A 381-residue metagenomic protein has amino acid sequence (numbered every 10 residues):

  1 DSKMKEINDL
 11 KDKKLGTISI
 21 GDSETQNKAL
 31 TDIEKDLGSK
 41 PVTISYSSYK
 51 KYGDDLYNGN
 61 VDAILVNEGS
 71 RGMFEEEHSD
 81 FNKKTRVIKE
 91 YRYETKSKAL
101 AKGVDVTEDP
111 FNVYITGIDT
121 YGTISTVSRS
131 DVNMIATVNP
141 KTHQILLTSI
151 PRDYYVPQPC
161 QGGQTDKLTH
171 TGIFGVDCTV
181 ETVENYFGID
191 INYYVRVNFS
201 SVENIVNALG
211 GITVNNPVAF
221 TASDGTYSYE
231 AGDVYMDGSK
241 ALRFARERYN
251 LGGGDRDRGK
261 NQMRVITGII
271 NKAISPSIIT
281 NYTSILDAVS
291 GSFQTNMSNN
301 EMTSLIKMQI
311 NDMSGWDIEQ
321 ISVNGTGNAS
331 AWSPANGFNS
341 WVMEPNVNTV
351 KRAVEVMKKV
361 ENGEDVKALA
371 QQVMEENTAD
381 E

Functional and structural regions predicted by a protein language model:
D1-M4: Gram-positive cell-envelope targeting signals
E6-I7, K11, G16-G21, N27 (+2 more regions): Non-catalytic, solvent-exposed segments at the cell envelope interface
